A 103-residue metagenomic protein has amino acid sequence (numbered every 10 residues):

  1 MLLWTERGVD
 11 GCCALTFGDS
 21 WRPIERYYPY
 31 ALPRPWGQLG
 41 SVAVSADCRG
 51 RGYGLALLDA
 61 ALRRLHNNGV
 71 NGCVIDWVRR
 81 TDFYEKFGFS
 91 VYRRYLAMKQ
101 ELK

Functional and structural regions predicted by a protein language model:
M1-A43: A conserved beta-strand-loop-helix scaffold within acyl/acetyltransferase catalytic domains
G8-D10, D47, H66, V91-Y92: Catalytic cores of nucleotide-enabled group-transfer and carboxylate-activating enzymes in metabolic and assembly-line
G11-C13, W21-R26, C48-G52, Y84-K86 (+1 more regions): Extended hydrophobic-aromatic, low-complexity segments
G37, L55-D59, D82, Q100: Feature representing long, continuous alpha-helical segments
Q38, G69-N71, G88: Short loop/turn motifs at secondary-structure junctions
S41-V44, G50-R63, N67, K86: Conserved acetyl-CoA-binding loop-helix of GNAT-fold acetyltransferases
L65-W77: Conserved GNAT acetyl-CoA-binding A-motif
D76-R80, S90-K103: C-terminal "cap" of GNAT-fold acetyltransferases
